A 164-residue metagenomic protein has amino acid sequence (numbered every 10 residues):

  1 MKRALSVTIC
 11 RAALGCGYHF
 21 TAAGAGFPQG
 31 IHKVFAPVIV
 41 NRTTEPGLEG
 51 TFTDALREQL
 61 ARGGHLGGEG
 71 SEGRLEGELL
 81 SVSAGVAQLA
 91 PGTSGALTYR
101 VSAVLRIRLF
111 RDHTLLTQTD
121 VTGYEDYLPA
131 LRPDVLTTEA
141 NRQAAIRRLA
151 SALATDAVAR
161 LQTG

Functional and structural regions predicted by a protein language model:
M1-K2, R142: Structural motif marking the loop-to-transmembrane transition
K2-R11: Sec-dependent signal peptide recognition, specifically the positively charged N-region followed immediately by
R11, G15-E58, G63, L115 (+2 more regions): A structural "domain/chain start" motif
T44, L48, L97, N141 (+2 more regions): Conserved acidic
R62-G68, G73-T119, D126-N141, S151: Surface-exposed short loop/turn segments
T138-G164: Compositionally biased, intrinsically disordered linkers/stalks adjacent to structured regions
